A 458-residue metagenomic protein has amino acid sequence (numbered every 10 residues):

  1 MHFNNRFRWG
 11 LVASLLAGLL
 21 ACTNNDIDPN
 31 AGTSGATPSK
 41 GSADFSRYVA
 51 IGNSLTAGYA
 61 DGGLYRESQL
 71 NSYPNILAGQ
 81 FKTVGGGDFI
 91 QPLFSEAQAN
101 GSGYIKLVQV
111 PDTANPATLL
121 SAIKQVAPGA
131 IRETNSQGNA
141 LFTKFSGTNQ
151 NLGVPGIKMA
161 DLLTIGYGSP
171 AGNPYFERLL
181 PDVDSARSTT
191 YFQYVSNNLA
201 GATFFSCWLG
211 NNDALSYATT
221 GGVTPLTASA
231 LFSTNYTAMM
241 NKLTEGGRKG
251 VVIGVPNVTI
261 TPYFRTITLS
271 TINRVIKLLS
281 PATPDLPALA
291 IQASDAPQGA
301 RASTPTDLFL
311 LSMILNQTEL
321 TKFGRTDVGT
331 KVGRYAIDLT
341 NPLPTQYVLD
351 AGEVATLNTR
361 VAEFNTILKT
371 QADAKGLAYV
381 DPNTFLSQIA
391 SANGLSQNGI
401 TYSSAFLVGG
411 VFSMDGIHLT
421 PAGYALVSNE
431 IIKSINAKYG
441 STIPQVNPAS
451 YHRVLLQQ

Functional and structural regions predicted by a protein language model:
M1-G10: Bacterial N-terminal signal peptides that target proteins for export
G18-A21: C-terminal motif of bacterial Sec signal peptides marking the signal peptidase cleavage site
T23-Q458: Conserved active-site regions of diverse hydrolases
